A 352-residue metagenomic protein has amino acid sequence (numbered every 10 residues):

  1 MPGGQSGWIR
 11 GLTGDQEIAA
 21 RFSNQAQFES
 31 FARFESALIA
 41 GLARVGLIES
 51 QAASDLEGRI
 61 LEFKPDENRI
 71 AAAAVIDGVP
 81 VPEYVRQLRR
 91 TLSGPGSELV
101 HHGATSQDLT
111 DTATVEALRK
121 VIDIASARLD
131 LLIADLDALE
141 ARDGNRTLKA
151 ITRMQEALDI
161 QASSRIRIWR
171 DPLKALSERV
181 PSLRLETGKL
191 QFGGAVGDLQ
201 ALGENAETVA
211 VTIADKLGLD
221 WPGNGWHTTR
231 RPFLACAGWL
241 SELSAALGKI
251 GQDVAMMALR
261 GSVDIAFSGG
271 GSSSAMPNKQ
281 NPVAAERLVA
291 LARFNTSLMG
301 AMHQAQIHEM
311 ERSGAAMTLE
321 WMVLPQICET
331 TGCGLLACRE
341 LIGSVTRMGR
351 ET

Functional and structural regions predicted by a protein language model:
M1-L199, N205-A210, S273, V283-R287: A helix-coil-helix interface module used to build multimeric assemblies and to scaffold catalytic/cofactor sites
M1-S30, F34, G58, A72-D77 (+2 more regions): Glycine-rich cofactor/substrate-binding loops
A26, L109, R153, A157-I160 (+6 more regions): Alpha-helix capping and helix-loop boundary segments enriched in small/acidic/polar residues
A37, G41, Q87, T91 (+12 more regions): Generic, well-ordered alpha-helical scaffold segments in large soluble proteins
V45, E49, F63, E67 (+15 more regions): Short secondary-structure junctions and interdomain/linker hinges
L99-Q107, D143-Q155, L183-L199, K216-R231 (+3 more regions): Core alpha/beta catalytic barrel or barrel-like domain that forms the active/cofactor pocket in diverse metabolic
R119-S126, D130, D137, R167-R170 (+7 more regions): Short amphipathic alpha-helical segments with heptad-repeat character
T208-T296: Acidic, glycine-rich loop-and-beta core segments that form the ion-binding/anion-interacting portion of active sites
